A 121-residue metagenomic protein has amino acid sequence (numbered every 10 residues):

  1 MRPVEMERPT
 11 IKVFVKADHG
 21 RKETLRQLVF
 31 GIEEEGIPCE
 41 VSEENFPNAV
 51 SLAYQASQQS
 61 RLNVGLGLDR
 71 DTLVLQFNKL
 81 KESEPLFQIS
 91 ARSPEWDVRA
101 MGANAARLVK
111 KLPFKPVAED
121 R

Functional and structural regions predicted by a protein language model:
M1-P3, E7-V74, F87, A91 (+2 more regions): Metallocofactor- and cofactor-centric catalytic cores in central/energy metabolism, strongly enriched
L73-K81: Short beta-strand elements
L80-R121: Ser/Thr/Gly-rich flexible loops in soluble cytosolic domains mediating phosphotransfer, phosphorylation
